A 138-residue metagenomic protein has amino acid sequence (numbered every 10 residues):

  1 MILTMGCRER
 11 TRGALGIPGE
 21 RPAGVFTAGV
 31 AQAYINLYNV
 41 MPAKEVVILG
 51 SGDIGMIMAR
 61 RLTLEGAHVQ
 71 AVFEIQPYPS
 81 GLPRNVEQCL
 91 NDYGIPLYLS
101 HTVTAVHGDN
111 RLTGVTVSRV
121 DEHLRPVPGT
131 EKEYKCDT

Functional and structural regions predicted by a protein language model:
M1-E45, D121-D137: FAD-binding core/adjacent interface of flavoenzyme oxidoreductases
M1-R8, V47, I54-G55, A105-L112: Feature captures the FAD/FMN-dependent oxidoreductase FAD-binding
T4-G6, V25-A28, L49-S51, I75-P77 (+1 more regions): A short linear-motif detector with a strong N-terminal bias
R12-A14, L37, I57-A59, G108-D109: Short glycine-/acidic-enriched loop or helix-start segments at secondary-structure transitions that form or flank
G16-I17, P22-V25, M41, V46-V47 (+5 more regions): Alpha-helix boundary/interfacial micro-motifs
V30-Y78: Rossmann-like NAD(P)H-binding beta-loop-alpha module
T63-T138: A Rossmann-like FAD-binding core segment of flavoenzymes
